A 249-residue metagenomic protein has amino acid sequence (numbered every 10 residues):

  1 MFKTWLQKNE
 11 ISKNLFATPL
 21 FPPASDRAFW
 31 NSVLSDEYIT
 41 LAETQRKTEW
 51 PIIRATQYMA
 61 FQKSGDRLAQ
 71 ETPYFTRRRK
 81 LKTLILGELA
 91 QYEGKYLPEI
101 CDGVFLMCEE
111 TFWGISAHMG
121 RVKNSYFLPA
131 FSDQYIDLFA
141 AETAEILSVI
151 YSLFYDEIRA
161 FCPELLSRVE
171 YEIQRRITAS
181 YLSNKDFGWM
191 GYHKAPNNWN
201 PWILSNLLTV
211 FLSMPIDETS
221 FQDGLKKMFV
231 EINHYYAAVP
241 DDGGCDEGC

Functional and structural regions predicted by a protein language model:
M1-T40, T83-L89: Extreme N-terminal leader/anchor segments
F29, I39-T76, L86-A90: Asp/Glu-centered strand-loop micro-motifs enriched in Gly/Pro and often flanked by an aromatic residue
Q45, G94-D133, A238-G248: Helix-terminus loop motifs that line ligand-binding clefts
A55-P73, G120-D133, G188-A195: Internal amphipathic alpha-helical repeat/solenoid segments
T76-A90, D102-L106, A141-V149: Non-membrane alpha-helical segments in proteins
G87, I100-G103, M107, G114 (+3 more regions): Alpha-helical solenoid scaffolds that mediate protein-protein interactions, centered on TPR/SEL1-like repeats but also
Y126-G248: Active-site lining segments of carbohydrate-active enzymes
